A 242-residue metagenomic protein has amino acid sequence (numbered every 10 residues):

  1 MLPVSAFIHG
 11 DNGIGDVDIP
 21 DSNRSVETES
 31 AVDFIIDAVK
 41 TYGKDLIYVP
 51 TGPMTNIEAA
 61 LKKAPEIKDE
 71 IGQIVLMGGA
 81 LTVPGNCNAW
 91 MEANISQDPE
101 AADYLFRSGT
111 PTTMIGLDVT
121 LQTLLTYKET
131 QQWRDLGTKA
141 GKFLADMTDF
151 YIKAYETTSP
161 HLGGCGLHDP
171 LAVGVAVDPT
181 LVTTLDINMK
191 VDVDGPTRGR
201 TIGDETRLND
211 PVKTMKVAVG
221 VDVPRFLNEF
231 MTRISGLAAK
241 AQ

Functional and structural regions predicted by a protein language model:
M1-T41, K213-D222, F226, R233-S235: Metal-dependent C-N hydrolase catalytic cores
P3-G10, N88-E92, T130: Short, surface-exposed amphipathic charged segments that create phosphate/polyanion-binding patches used for binding
A6, K40, E66, F106 (+3 more regions): A generic structural signal for short, solvent-exposed coil/turn residues that cap or connect secondary-structure
I8, P50, L76, P170-A172: Short glycine/serine/threonine-biased micro-segments
H9-D11, N56, H168: Histidine-centered active-site/metal-ligand motif
I14-E29, I67, A140-S159: Short N-terminal secondary-structure initiator segments
I19-L121, Y127: Active-site histidine-anchored catalytic micro-motif
S96-E100, I115-Q242: Conformational coupling and interaction surfaces
